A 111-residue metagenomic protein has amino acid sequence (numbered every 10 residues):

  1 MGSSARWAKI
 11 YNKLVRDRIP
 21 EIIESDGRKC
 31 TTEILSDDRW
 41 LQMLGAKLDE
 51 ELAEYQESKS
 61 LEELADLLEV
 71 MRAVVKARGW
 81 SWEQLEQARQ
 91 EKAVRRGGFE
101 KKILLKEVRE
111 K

Functional and structural regions predicted by a protein language model:
M1-K111: Flexible "arm" and connector segments at domain edges
